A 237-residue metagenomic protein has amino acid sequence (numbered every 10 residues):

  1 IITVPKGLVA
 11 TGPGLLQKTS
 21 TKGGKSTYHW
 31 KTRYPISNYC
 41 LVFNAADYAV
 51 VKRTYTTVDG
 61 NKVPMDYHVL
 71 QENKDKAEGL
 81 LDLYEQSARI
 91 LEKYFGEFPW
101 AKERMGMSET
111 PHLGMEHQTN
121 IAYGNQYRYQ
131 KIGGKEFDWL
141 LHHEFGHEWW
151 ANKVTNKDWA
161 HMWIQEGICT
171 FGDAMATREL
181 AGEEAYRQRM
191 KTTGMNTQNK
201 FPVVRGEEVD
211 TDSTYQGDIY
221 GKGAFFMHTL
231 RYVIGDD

Functional and structural regions predicted by a protein language model:
I1, A10-P13, T197, L230-D237: Short, intrinsically disordered, charge-balanced linker/junction segments flanking boundaries in proteins
I1-H142, F171, T193: Hydrophobic helix-coil surface modules that form long, contiguous segments used for peptide/substrate interaction
G12-G14, A46, G114, A151 (+3 more regions): Glycine-centered flexibility sites
Q71-G79, D158-W159, D210-G217: Active-site rim elements
E85, R89-I90, A122-Q188: Zinc-dependent metallopeptidase catalytic helix centered on the HExxH motif and its immediate flanking segment
F95-P99, W150, L180-A181, I234: A broad structural signal for alpha-helix termini and local helix breaks/kinks
E97-M107, K157-H161, E184-R187, D237: Surface-exposed patches in mature extracellular/periplasmic domains of secreted proteins
M162, E166-I234: Acidic/His/Gly-enriched intrinsically disordered linker/tail segments that often contain short helix/coil "MoRF-like"
